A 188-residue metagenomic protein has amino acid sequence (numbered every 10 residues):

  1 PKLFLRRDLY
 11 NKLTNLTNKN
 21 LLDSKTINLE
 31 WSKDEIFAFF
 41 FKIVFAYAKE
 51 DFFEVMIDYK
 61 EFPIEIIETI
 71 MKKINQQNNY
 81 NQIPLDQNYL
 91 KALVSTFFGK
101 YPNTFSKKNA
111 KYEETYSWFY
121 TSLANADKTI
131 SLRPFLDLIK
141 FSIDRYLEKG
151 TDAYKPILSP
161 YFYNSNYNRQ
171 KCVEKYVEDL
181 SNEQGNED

Functional and structural regions predicted by a protein language model:
P1-Y112, K175: The catalytic "switch" region of P-loop NTPases
N78-D188: C-terminal alpha-helical "lid" subdomain
